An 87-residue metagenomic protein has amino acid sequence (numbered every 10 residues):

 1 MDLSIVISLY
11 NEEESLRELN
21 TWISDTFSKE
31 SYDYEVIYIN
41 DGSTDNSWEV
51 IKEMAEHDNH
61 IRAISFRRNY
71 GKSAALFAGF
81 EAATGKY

Functional and structural regions predicted by a protein language model:
M1-Y87: Structured catalytic core of nucleotide-sugar glycosyltransferases
